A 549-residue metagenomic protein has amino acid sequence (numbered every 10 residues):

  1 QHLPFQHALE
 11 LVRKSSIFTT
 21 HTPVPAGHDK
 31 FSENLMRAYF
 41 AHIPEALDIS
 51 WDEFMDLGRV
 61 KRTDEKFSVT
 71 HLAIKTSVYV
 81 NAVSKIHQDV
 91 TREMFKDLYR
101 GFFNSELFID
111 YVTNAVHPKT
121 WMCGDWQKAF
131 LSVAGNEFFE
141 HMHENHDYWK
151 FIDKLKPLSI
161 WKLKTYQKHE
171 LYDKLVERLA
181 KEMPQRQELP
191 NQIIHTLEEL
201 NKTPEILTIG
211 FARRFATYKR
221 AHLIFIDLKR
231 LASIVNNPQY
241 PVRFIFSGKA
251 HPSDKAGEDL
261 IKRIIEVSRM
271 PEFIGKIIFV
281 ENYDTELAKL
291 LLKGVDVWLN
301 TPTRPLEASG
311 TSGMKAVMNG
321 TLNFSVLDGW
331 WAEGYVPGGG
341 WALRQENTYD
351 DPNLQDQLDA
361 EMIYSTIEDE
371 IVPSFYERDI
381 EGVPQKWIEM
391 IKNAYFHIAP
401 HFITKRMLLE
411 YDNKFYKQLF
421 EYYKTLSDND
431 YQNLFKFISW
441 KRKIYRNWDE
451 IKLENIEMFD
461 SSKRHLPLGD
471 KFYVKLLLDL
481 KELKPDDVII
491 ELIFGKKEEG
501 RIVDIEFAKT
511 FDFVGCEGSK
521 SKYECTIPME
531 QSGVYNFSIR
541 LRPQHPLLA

Functional and structural regions predicted by a protein language model:
Q1-A549: Catalytic cores of carbohydrate-active enzymes across secretory and cytosolic contexts
